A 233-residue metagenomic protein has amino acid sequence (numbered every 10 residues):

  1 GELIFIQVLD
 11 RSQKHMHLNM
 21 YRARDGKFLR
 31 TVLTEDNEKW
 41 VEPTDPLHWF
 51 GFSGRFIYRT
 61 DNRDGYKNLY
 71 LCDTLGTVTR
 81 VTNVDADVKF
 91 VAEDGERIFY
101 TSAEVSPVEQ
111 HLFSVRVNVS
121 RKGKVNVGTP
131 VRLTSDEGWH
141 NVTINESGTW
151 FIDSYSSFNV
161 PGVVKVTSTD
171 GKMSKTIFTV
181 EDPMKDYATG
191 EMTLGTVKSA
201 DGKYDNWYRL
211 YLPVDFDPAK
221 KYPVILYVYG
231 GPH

Functional and structural regions predicted by a protein language model:
G1-M20, L29-E38, E42-P46, K89-F90 (+2 more regions): Non-catalytic accessory segments flanking enzyme active sites
F5-S12, Y21-R22, L47-D64, D73 (+6 more regions): Beta-strand C-termini and the immediately following turn/loop, strongest in propeller blades
R24, L75, R116-R121, D170 (+2 more regions): Solvent-exposed strand-loop boundary residues in beta-sheet-rich modules
L29-T31, K67-N83: Polyanionic (Asp/Glu-rich) segments that form extended negatively charged tracts
Y222-V224: Charged active-site motifs of nucleotide-sugar-dependent glycosyltransferases
P232-H233: Serine-hydrolase catalytic-loop signature spanning alpha/beta hydrolases and amidase-signature enzymes
